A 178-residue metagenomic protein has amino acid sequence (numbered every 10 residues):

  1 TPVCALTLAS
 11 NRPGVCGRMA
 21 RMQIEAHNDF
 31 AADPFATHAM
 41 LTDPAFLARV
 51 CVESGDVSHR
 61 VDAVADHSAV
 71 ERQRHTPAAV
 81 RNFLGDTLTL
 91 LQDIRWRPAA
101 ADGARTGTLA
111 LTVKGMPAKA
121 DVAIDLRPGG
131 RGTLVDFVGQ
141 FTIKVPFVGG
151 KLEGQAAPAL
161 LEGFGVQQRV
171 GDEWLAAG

Functional and structural regions predicted by a protein language model:
T1-R21: Short, Lys/Arg-enriched N-terminal segments with co-localized hydrophobic residues within the first ~10-30 amino acids
V15-Q73, L84: Hydrophobic ligand-binding cavity/cleft-lining segments
Q23-E25, T87-D93, A118-A123: Short, surface-exposed coil-to-beta transition loops
D29-D33, R74-T76, R95-R97, T112 (+2 more regions): Solvent-exposed residues in well-ordered beta-strands and their adjoining turns, especially edge/terminal strands
G55-V64, R95-W96, D121-P128: Short amphipathic beta-strand and strand-loop transition segments with alternating hydrophobic
R60-L109: Glycine-rich portal/gate segments that line the openings of hydrophobic small-molecule binding cavities
R95-P98, G149-G178: A conserved amphipathic terminal alpha-helix motif
A104-P158: Beta-strand/loop substructures that line and gate deep hydrophobic ligand-binding cavities in soluble
